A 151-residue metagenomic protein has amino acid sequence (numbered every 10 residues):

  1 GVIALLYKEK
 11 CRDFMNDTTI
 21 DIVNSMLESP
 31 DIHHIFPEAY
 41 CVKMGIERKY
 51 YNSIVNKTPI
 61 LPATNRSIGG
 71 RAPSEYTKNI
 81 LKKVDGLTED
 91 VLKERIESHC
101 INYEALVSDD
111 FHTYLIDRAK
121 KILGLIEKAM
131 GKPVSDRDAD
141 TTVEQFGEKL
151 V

Functional and structural regions predicted by a protein language model:
G1-I35: Aromatic-lined ligand-binding clefts that engage carbohydrates, nucleic acids, or primary amines
E9-R12, F36, C41-V42, A63-N65: A broadly conserved detector of short glycine/acidic/proline-rich loop/turn motifs that flank catalytic sites and bind
I22-N56, A72: Histidine-centered nuclease catalytic patch
S29, P73-S74, E89, A119: Alpha-helix initiation and N-capping motif
F36, V55-T58, G70-S74, E94-Y103: Short acidic (Asp/Glu) and glycine-rich catalytic loops that position anionic groups and cofactors
C41-M44, G70-E75, V107, V134-S135: Short conserved micro-motifs at the rims of enzyme active sites and ligand-binding pockets
Y51-D85: Short Cys/His-centered divalent metal-binding micro-motifs
D85-V151: C-terminal, well-folded lobe of enzymatic/effector domains
